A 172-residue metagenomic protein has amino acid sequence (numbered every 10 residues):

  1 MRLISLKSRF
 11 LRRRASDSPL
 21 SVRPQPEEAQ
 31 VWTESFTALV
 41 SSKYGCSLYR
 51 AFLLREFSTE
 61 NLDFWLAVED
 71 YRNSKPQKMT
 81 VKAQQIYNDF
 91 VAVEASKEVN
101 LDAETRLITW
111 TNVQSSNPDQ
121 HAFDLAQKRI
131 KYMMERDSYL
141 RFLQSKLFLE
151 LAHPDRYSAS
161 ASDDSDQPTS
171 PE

Functional and structural regions predicted by a protein language model:
M1-E172: Intrinsically disordered, low-complexity segments enriched in serine/threonine/proline and acidic residues
